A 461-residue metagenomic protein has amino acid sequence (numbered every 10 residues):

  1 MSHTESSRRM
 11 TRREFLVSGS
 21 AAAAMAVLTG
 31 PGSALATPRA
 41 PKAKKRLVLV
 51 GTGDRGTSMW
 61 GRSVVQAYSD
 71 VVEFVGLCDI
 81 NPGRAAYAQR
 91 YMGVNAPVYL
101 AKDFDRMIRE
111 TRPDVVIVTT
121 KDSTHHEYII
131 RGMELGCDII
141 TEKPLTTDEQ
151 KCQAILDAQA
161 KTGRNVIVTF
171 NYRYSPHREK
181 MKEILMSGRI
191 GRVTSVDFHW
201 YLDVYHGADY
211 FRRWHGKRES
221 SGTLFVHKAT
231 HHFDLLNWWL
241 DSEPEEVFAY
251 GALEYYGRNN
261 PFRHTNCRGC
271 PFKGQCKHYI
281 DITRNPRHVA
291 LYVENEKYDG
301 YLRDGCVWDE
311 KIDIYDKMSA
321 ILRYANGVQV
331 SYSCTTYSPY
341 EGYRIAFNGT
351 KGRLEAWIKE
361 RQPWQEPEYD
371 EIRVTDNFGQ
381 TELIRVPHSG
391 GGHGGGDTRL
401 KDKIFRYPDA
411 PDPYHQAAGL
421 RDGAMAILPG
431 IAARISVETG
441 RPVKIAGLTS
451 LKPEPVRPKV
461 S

Functional and structural regions predicted by a protein language model:
H3-A23: N-terminal secretory signal peptides and thylakoid transit peptides that target proteins across membranes
S18-A22, A26, I314-S461: C-terminal helical cap and adjacent loop that interface with cofactors, partners, or active-site loops
A21-G93, I404: N-terminal Rossmann-like dinucleotide-binding module
L49-T57, V72, P82-A86, Y99 (+11 more regions): Catalytic cores of eukaryotic secretory-pathway lumenal/extracellular enzymes that build and remodel glycoconjugates
R55-S58, Y172-G305, I404, G440: Predominantly a Rossmann-like dinucleotide-binding segment in NAD(P)-dependent oxidoreductases
A96-K102: Conserved SAM-binding strand-loop segment of SAM-dependent methyltransferases
E110, D114-V115, K121, H126-R173 (+1 more regions): Beta-strand-loop-alpha-helix segment that lines the small-molecule cofactor/substrate pocket of alpha/beta enzymes
K217, L224-V226, W308-D313, T335-T336 (+1 more regions): Short Gly/Pro-enriched turn/cap motifs at secondary-structure boundaries
